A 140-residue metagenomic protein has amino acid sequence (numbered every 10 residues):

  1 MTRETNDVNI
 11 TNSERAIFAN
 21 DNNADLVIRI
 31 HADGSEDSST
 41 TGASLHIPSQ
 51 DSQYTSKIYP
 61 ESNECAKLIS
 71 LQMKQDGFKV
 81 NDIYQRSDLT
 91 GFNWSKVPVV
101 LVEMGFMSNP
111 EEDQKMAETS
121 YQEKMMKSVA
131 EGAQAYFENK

Functional and structural regions predicted by a protein language model:
M1-C65: Catalytic-core regions of hydrolytic enzymes
N12-A16, N63-S70, D113, Q122-M126 (+1 more regions): Extracytoplasmic/secreted envelope proteins and their assembly/folding machinery, especially bacterial periplasmic
A24, L71, F137-E138: Charged, amphipathic alpha-helical interaction segments
R29-D37, H46, V80-K140: Active-site-adjacent mobile loop/cap segments within catalytic or ligand-binding domains
I58-Q85: Active-site-adjacent substrate-binding region of metalloamidase/peptidase-like peptide-processing proteins
